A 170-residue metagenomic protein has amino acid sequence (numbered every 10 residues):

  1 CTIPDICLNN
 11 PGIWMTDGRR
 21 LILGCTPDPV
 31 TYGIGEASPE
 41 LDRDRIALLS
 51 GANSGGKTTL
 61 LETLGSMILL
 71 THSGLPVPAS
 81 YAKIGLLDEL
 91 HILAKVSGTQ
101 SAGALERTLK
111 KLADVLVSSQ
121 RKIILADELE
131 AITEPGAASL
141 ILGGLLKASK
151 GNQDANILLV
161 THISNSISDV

Functional and structural regions predicted by a protein language model:
C1-A52, L61, L75-L86: Alpha-helical coupling/stalk and coiled-coil linker elements that connect catalytic or binding modules and transmit
M15, N53, L69, L105 (+2 more regions): Conserved RecA-like P-loop NTPase ATPase core
D17, I92-S97: A short hydrophobic beta-strand->loop->alpha-helix junction that borders the nucleotide-binding pocket of P-loop NTPases
G51, A94, A126-L129: Walker B catalytic acidic pair
K57-T58: Conserved lysine of the Walker
T63, I68, G144: Active-site signature of alpha/beta-hydrolase-fold catalytic machinery across serine- and Asp/Cys-nucleophile hydrolases
S66-S80, K150-Q153: Post-Walker A helix-loop "phosphate-sensing" segment adjacent to the P-loop in P-loop NTPases
S80-E89, T99, R107-V170: C-terminal lobe/lid and adjacent interdomain/linker elements of RecA-like ASCE P-loop ATPase modules
